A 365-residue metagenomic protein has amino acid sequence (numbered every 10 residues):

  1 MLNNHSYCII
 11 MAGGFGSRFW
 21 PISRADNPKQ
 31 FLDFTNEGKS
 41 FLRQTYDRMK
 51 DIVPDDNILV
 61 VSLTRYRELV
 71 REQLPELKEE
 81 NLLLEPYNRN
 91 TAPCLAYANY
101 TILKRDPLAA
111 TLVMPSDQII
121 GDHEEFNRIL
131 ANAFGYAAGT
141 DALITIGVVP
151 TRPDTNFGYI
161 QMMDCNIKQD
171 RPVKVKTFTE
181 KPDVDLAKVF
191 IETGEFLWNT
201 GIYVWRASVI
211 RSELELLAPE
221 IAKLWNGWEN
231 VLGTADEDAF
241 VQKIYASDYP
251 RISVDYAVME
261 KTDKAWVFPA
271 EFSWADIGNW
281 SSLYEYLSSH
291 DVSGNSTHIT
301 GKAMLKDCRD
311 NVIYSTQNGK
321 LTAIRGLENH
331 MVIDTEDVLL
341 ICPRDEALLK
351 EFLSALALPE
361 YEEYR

Functional and structural regions predicted by a protein language model:
M1-I10, R18-A25, N36-P115, I119-N127 (+3 more regions): Conserved N-terminal catalytic core of the sugar/cofactor nucleotidyltransferase
L2-H5, S208-R365: Left-handed beta-helix
I10-A12, V61, L112-P115, T145-V149 (+2 more regions): Short beta-strand segments
L42, A98, D117, I160 (+3 more regions): Residue-level signal for inorganic ion chemistry
S62, M114, P182, W205 (+1 more regions): A conserved hydrophobic position in a structured secondary element of the catalytic/binding core that shapes
H123-D236, F240-Y245, W266, P343: Conserved core of the sugar-phosphate nucleotidyltransferase
